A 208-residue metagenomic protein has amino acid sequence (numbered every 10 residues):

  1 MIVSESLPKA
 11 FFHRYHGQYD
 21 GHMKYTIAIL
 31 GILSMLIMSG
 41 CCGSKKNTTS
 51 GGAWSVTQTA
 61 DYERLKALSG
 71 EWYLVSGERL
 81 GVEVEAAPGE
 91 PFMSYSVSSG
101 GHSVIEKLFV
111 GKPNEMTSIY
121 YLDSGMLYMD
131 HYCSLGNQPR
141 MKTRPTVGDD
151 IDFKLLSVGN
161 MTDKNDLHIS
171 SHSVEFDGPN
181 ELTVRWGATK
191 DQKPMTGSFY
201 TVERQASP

Functional and structural regions predicted by a protein language model:
M23-T26: Positively charged n-region of N-terminal signal peptides that target proteins for export
M38-G40: C-terminal motif of bacterial Sec signal peptides marking the signal peptidase cleavage site
C42-T49: Bacterial lipoprotein signal-peptidase II cleavage site
W54, Y73-K112, M195: Short, solvent-exposed loop/hinge segments that bridge or flank secondary-structure elements
V56-Y73: N-terminal helix-cap/turn-to-beta initiation motif at the start of protein domains
S69-E71, S99-K107, M126-D130, G148-K154 (+1 more regions): Short, hydrophobic/aromatic-rich segments at coil-to-beta transitions
K112-T143: Helix-adjacent hinge/juxtasegments
P145, P179-P208: Edge beta-strand at a domain terminus
